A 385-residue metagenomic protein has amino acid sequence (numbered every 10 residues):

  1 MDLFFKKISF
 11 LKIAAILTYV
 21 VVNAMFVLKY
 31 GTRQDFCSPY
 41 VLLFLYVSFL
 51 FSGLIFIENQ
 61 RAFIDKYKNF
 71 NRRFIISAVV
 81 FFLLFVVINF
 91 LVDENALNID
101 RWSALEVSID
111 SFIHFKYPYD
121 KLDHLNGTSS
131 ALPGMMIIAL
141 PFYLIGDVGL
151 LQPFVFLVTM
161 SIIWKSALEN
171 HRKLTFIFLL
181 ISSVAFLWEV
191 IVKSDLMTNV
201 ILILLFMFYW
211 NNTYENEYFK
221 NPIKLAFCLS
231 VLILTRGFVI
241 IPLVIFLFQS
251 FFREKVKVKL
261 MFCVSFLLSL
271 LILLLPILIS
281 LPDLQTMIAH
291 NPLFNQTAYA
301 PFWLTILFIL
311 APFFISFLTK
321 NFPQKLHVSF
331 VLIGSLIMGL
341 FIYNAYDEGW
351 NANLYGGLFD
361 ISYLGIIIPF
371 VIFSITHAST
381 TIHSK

Functional and structural regions predicted by a protein language model:
M1-V87, T319-F330, F370-K385: Start-transfer (signal-anchor) and selected internal transmembrane alpha helices of multi-pass inner/ER membrane
A24-V27, V258-N344: Membrane-lumen/periplasm interface segments of specific transmembrane helices in polyprenyl phosphate-linked
I76-V148: Intramembrane catalytic core of multi-pass membrane enzymes that act on lipidic substrates
M136-I137, I177-I201: Aromatic- and kink-enriched transmembrane "portal" helix at the membrane-lumen/periplasm boundary that abuts
L140, A185-L187, P222-F248, I272: Membrane-interface alpha helices of multi-pass inner-membrane proteins
V148-R172, A185: Transmembrane-helix motifs of polytopic, lipid-linked glycan transferases
F176-I177, I203, M207-S230: Short hydrophobic alpha-helices at membrane interfaces in multi-pass membrane enzymes
P242-L267: Perimembrane helix-loop-helix junctions
